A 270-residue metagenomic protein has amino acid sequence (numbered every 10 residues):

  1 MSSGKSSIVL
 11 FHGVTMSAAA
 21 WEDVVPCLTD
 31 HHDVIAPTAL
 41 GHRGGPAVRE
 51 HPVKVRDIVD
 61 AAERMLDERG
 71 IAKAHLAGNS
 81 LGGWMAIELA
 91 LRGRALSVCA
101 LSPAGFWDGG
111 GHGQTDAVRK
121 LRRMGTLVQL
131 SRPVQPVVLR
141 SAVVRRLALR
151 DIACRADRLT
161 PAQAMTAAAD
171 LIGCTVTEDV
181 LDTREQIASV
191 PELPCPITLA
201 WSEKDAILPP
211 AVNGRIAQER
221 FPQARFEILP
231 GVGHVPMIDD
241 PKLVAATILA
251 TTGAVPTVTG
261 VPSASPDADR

Functional and structural regions predicted by a protein language model:
S2-A47: Conserved HGGG/HGGXW glycine-rich cap/lid loop of the alpha/beta-hydrolase fold
T38, H75, S97-C99: Residue in the alpha/beta-hydrolase core beta-strand immediately N-terminal to the catalytic nucleophile
R56-A74: Conserved acidic catalytic loop of the alpha/beta-hydrolase fold
G78, G82, A86: Gly/Ala-rich beta-loop-alpha elbow adjacent to hydrolase catalytic centers
A95-S131: Flexible "cap/lid" loop of the alpha/beta hydrolase fold
V134-E192: Conserved alpha/beta-hydrolase catalytic His-Asp/Glu region
G173-R215, E219: Conserved serine/cysteine hydrolase catalytic core
P222-R270: Catalytic active-site module of serine/aspartate enzymes centered on a nucleophile-bearing elbow/loop
